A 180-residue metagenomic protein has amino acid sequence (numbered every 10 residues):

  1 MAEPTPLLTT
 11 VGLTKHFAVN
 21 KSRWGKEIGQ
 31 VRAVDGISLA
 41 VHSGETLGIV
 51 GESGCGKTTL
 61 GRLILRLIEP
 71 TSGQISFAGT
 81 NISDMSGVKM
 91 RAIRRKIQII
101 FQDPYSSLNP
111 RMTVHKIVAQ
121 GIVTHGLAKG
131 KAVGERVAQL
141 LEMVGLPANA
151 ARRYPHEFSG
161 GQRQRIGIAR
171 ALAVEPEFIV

Functional and structural regions predicted by a protein language model:
V50-G51: The feature captures the beta-strand-to-loop junction immediately N-terminal to the Walker
L65: Helix-to-loop junction immediately C-terminal to a conserved catalytic motif
G73-N81, I93: Conserved ABC transporter NBD signature motif
N81, K131-N149: Conserved ABC ATPase "signature" region
R95, H156, V174: Conserved signature/switch motifs of ABC ATPase nucleotide-binding domains
Y154-F158, Q162: Conserved ABC ATPase signature
I168: Hydrophobic anchor residue at the start of the ABC signature
